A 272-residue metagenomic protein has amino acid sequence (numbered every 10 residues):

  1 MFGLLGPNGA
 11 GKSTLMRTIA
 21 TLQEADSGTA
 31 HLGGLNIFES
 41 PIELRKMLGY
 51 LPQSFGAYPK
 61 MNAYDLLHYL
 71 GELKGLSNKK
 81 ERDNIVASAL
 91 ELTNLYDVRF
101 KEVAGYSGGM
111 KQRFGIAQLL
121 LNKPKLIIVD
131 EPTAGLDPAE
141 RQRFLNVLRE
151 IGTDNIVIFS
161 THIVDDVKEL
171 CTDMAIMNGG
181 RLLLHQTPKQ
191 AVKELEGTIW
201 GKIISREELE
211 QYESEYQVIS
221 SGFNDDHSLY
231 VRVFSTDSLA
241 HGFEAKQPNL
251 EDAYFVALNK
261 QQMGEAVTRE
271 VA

Functional and structural regions predicted by a protein language model:
P7-G11: Walker A (P-loop) phosphate-binding loop of ABC-type ATPase nucleotide-binding domains
A20: Helix-to-loop junction immediately C-terminal to a conserved catalytic motif
G28-E39, E43-L44: Conserved ABC transporter NBD signature motif
H68, E72, K80-V98: Conserved ABC ATPase "signature" region
E102-Y106: Conserved ABC ATPase signature
I127-D130: Catalytic Walker B motif of ABC-type/P-loop ATPase nucleotide-binding domains
F144-R232: ABC transporter nucleotide-binding domain
